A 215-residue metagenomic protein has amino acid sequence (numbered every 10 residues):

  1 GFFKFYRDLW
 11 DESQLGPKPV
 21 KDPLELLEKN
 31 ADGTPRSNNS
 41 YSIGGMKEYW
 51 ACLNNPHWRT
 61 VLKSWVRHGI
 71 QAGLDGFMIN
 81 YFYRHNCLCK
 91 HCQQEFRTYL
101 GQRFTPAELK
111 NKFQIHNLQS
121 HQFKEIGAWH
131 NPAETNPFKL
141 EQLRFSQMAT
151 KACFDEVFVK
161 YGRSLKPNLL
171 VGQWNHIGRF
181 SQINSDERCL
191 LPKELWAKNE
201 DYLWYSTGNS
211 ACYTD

Functional and structural regions predicted by a protein language model:
G1-D11: Aromatic-lined substrate-binding rim segments of carbohydrate-active enzymes
Q14-G16, V20, L24: DEDD superfamily 3′-5′ metal-dependent exonuclease/proofreading module
D22-T214: Polysaccharide-binding and catalytic clefts of secreted carbohydrate-active enzymes
